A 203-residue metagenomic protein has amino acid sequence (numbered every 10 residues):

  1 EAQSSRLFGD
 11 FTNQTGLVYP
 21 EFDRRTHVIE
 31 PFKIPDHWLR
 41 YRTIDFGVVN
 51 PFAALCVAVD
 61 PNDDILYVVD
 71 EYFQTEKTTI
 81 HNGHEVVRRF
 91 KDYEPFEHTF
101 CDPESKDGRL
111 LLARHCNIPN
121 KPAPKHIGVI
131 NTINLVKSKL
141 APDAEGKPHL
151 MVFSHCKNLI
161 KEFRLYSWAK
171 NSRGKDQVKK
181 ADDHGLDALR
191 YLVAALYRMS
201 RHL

Functional and structural regions predicted by a protein language model:
E1-F46: ATPase catalytic-site recognition across NTP-hydrolyzing enzymes
G9-F11, C56-A58, D70: Short, structured patches in soluble enzyme cores that scaffold and shape functional sites
T15-G16, I29-P31, N50-A54, K77-T78 (+1 more regions): Short acidic/glycine-rich loop or secondary-structure boundary segments that cap or lie
V18, D63-Q177, Y197-L203: Mg2+-dependent endonuclease catalytic cores in nucleic-acid-processing enzymes, primarily RNase H-like
V48-P51, D63: Coil-to-beta-strand transition motifs
F52-A58, R190: Short beta-strand scaffold segments in enzyme catalytic cores
K179-R201: Acidic, Mg2+-coordinating catalytic module of metal-dependent nucleases/exonucleases that use a two-metal-ion mechanism
